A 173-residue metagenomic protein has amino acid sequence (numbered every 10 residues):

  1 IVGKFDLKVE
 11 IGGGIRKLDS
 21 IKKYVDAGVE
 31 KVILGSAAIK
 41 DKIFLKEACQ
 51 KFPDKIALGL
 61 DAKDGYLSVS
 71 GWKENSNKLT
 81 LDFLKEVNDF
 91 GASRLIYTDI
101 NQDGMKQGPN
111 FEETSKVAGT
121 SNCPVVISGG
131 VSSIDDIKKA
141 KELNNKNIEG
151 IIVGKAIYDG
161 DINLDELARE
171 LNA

Functional and structural regions predicted by a protein language model:
I1, V9-K31, E112-N147, L167: Catalytic cores of alpha/beta
D6, F52-K55, A92, N122-C123 (+1 more regions): Short coil/turn connectors at secondary-structure junctions
L7-G13, V32-L34, I56-L60, L95-Y97 (+2 more regions): Hydrophobic faces of well-ordered beta-strands that scaffold small-molecule active sites in alpha/beta enzyme cores
L18, I39-K42, N77-L81, F111 (+2 more regions): Structural motif corresponding to alpha-helix initiation and N-cap regions
K22-V25, V29-D103: Conserved anion-binding
F44-K51, I56, K141-A173: C-terminal helical cap(s) of enzyme catalytic domains, especially alpha/beta-barrels
K73-S93, Y97, G108-N122, V126 (+1 more regions): Short loop-to-alpha-helix "cap/lid" segments that border enzyme active sites across diverse enzyme classes
G104-K106, I134-I137, D159-I162, E166: Short active-site-adjacent structural elements
